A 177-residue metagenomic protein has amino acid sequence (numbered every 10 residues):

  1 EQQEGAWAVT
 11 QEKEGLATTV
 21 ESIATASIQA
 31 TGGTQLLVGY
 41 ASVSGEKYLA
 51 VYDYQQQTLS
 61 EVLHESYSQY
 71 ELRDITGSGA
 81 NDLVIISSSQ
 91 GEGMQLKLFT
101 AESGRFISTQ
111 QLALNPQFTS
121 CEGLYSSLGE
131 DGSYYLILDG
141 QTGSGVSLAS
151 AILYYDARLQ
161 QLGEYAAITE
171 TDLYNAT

Functional and structural regions predicted by a protein language model:
E1, S27-G39, G77-S87, G129-G140: Acidic/hydrophobic-patterned starts of short beta strands in beta-sheet-rich repeat architectures
E1-T31, G39, K47-D53: Terminal domain-start segments
A8-G15, T58-L63, T109-L112: A short beta-strand motif characteristic of beta-propeller blades
L16-T18, G45-K47, V62-H64, E92-G93 (+1 more regions): Generic helix N-cap/helix-start motif at coil->alpha-helix transitions
A17-A26, S66-I75, P116-S126, T171-A176: Repeated scaffold domains used in trafficking and secretory/extracellular systems, primarily beta-propellers
A26-Q29, Q35-T58, D82-I85, L96-T100: Long, charged/polar, surface-exposed segments that mediate recognition or autoinhibition
Y54-Q57, I86-T177: Acidic, small-residue rich beta-repeat scaffolds with periodic aromatic anchors
H64-S66, Y70-I75, L83-L98: Internal, hydrophobic cores of structured domains that mediate oligomerization or house catalytic pockets within large
